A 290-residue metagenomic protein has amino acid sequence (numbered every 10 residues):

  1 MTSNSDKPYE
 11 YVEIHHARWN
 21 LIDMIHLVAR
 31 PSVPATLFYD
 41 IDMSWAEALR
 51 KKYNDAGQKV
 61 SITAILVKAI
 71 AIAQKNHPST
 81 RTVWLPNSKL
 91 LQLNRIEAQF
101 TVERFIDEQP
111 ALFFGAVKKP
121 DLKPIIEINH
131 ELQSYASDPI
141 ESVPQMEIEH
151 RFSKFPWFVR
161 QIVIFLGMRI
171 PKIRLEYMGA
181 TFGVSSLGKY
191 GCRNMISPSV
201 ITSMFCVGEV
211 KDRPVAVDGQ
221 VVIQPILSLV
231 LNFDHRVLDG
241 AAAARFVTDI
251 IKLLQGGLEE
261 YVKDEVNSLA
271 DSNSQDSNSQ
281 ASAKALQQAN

Functional and structural regions predicted by a protein language model:
M1-N290: C-terminal catalytic/motor cores of large multi-domain enzyme assemblies
